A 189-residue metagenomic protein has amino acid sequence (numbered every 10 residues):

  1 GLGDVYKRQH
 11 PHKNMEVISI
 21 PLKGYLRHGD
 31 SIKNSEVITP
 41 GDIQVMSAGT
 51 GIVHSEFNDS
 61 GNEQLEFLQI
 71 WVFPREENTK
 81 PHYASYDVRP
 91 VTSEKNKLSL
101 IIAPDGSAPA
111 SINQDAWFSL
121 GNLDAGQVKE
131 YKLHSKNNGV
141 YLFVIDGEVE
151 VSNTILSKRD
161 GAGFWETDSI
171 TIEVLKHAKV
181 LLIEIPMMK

Functional and structural regions predicted by a protein language model:
G1-Y6: Short, small-residue-biased leader/transition segments that mark boundaries at the very start of proteins
K13-G29, P40-I43, Y131-S152, K158: Glycine- and acidic-residue-biased ligand/ion/polar-headgroup-sensing regions
E16, E36, D42, I52-H54 (+3 more regions): Generic beta-strand structural signal
K23-Q64: Hydrophobic/aromatic-rich structural module bridging two neighboring secondary-structure elements via a short loop
I32-S47, S93, S152-T171: Short acidic-glycine-tyrosine-enriched beta hairpin
A48-N78, E166-K189: Ligand-binding loop in jelly-roll beta-barrel domains
L68-A110: A contiguous pocket-lining binding segment that forms or flanks enzyme active sites
E94-N138: A mid-sequence, solvent-exposed acidic-amphipathic segment
